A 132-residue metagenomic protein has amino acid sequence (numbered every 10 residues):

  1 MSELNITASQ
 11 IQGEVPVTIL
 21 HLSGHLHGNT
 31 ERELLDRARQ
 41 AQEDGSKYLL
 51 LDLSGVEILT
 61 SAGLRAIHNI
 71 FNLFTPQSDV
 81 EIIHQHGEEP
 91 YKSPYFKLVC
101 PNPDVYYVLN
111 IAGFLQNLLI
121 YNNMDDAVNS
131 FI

Functional and structural regions predicted by a protein language model:
M1-H21, L26: Short beta-strand/loop segment at the start of cytosolic alpha/beta domains
G28-N117: Amphipathic alpha-helical interaction surfaces in cytosolic regulatory modules
L118-M124: Short acidic-hydrophobic, aromatic-tinged amphipathic segments that line or gate anion-handling sites
